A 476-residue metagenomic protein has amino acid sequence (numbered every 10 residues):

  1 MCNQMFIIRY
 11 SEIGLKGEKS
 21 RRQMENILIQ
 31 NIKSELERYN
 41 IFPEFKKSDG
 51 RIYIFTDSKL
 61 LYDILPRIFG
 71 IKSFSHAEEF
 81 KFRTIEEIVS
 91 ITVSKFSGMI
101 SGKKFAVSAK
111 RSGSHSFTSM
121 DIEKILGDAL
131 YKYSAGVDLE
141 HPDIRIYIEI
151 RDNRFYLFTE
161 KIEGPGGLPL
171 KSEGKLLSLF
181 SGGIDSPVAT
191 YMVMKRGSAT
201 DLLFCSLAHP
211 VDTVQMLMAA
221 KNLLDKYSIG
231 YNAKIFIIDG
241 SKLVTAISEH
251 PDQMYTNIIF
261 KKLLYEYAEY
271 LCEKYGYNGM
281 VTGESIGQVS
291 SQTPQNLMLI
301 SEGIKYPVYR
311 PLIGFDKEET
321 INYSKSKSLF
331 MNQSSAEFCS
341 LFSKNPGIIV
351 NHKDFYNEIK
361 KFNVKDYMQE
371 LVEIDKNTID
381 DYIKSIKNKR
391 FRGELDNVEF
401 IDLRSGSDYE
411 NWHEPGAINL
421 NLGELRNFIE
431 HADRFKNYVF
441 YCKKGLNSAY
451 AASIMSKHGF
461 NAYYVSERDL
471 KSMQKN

Functional and structural regions predicted by a protein language model:
M1-L177, P187-N232, Y382-S385, C442-K444: RNA-binding accessory domains that recognize and position tRNA/RNA substrates
N40-E44, Y277-Q292, S301-G303, I313-E358: Mid-to-C-terminal catalytic subdomains of enzymes that bind/position adenosyl phosphate moieties or nucleic-acid
S94-G98, A246, F391-E394, L425-R434: Short amphipathic alpha-helix with an adjacent loop that forms part of the alpha/beta core around
K110-S112, F362-N411: Flexible, polar/low-complexity N-terminal or interdomain linker segments that lie immediately upstream of folded
I125-L130, K161, G166-E173, Y227 (+2 more regions): Active-site adenylate/phosphate-handling loop in enzymes that bind or generate adenylated species
I184-D185, N447: Hydrophobic/small residue at the entry helix of a nucleotide-binding pocket
K221-H250, E337: A conserved beta-strand->alpha-helix junction
G406-N437, K444-N476: Rhodanese-like catalytic fold shared by cysteine-dependent sulfurtransferases and DSP/PTP-type phosphatases
